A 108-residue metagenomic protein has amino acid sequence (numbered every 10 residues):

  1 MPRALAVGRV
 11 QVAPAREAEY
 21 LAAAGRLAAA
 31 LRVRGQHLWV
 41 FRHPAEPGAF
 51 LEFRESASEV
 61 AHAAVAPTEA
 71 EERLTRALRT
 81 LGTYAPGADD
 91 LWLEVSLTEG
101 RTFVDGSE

Functional and structural regions predicted by a protein language model:
M1-A4, H37-L51, R73-E108: Glycine-rich beta-strand-turn "strand-cap" elements at beta-sheet edges
A4-Q11, W39-T68: Short, well-ordered beta-strand segments in beta-rich or mixed alpha/beta enzyme and ligand-binding folds
A13-A15, E59, S96: Generic structural motif
P14-W39: Short amphipathic alpha-helical segments
A22-R26, A64-L74: Short amphipathic alpha-helices in soluble, non-transmembrane regions that often serve as interface/regulatory elements
L31-Q36, A63-P67, R76-T80: Glycine-rich loops and low-complexity Gly/Arg-rich segments that provide flexible linkers or classic glycine-based
